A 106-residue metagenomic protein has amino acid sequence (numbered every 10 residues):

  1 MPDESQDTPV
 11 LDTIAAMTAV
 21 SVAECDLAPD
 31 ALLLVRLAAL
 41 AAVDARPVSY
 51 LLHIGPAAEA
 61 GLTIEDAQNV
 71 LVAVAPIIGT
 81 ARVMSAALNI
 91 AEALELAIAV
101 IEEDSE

Functional and structural regions predicted by a protein language model:
M1-L34, A42-D44, Y50-E59, R82-E106: Acidic, glycine/proline-rich low-complexity segments that act as flexible tails and inter-domain linkers
L34, Q68-V72: Beta-strand segments within the central parallel beta-sheet cores of soluble alpha/beta enzyme folds
L40-A41, A73-T80: A short structural micro-motif
P56-A60, A73-P76: Short basic/hydrophobic patches in alpha-helices and adjacent helix-turn junctions that form amphipathic surface motifs
L62-D66: Winged helix-turn-helix DNA-binding recognition segment
